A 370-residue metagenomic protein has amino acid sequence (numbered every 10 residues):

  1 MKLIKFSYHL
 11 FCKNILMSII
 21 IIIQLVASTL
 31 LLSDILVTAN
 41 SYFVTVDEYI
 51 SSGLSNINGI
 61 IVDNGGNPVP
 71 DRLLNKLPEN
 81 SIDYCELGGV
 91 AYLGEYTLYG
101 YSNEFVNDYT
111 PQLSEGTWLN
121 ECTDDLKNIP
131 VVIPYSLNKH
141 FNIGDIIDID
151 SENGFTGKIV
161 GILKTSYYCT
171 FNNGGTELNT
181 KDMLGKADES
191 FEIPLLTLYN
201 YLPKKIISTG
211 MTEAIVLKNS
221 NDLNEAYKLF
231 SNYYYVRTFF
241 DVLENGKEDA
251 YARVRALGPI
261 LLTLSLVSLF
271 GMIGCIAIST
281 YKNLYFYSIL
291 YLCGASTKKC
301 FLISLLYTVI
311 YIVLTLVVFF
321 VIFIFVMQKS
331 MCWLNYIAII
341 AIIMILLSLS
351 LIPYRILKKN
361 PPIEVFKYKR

Functional and structural regions predicted by a protein language model:
M1-C12: A short amphipathic helical element positioned immediately N-terminal to and/or at the very start of a transmembrane
K13-Y42, D249-S288, I310-L314, V318: Hydrophobic alpha-helical transmembrane segments of multi-pass inner-membrane transport and secretion
L32-Y109: Membrane-proximal extracellular/periplasmic loop immediately following the first transmembrane helix
E95-L195: Hydrophobic secondary-structure segments that place a key small or acidic residue at a functional site
T209-L257: A cross-kingdom feature of multi-pass membrane systems that activates on extracytoplasmic/periplasmic
V317-I340: Short juxtamembrane loops and helix-capping segments at transmembrane helix boundaries of multi-pass membrane proteins
I339-R370: C-terminal membrane-exit region of the final transmembrane helix in multipass inner-membrane proteins
